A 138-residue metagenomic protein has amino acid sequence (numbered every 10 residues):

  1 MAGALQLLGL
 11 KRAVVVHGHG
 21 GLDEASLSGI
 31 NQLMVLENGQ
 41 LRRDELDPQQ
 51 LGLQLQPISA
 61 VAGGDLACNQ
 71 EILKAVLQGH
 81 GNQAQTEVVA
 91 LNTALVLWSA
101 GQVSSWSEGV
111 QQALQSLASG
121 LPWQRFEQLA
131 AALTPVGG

Functional and structural regions predicted by a protein language model:
M1-G138: Glycine-rich anion-binding loops and their surrounding alpha/beta cores
